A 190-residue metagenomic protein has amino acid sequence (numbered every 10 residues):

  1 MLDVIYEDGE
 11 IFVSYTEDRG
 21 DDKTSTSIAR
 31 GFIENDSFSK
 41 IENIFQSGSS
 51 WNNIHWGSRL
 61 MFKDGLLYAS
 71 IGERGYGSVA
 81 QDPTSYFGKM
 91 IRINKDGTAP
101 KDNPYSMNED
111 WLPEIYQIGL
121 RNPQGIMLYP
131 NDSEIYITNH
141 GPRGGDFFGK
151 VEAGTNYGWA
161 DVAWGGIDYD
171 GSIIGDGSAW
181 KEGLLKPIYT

Functional and structural regions predicted by a protein language model:
M1, E73-T190: Beta-propeller domain segments
M1-S78, G125-G141: Acidic, Gly/Ser/Thr-rich repeat motifs that build Ca2+-stabilized beta-propeller blades
